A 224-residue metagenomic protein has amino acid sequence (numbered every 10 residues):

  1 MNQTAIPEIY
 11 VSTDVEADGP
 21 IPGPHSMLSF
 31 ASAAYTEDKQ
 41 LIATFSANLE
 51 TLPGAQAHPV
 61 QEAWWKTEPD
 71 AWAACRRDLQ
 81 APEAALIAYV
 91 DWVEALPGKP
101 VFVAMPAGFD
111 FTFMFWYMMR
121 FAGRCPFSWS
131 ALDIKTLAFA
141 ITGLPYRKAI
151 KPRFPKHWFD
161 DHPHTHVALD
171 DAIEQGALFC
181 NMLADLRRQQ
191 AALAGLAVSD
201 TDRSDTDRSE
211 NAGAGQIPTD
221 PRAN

Functional and structural regions predicted by a protein language model:
N2-V11, E16-M105: Conserved non-catalytic scaffold segment of RNase H-like nuclease domains
D14-E16, T36, D110, D133 (+1 more regions): Acidic active-site catalytic centers that drive phospho-/nucleotidyl reactions and related ester hydrolyses
T51-G54, E62, I134-I173: Active-site-proximal helix-loop-helix substrate-binding element of RNase H-like nuclease domains
P82-Y89, D110-Y117, D133-I134: Amphipathic alpha-helical interface surfaces
V93, G108-W129: Substrate-recognition/cap helix-loop segment adjacent to the acidic, metal-dependent catalytic center of Asp-based
V101-A107, T112, I150-D200, I217-N224: Acidic, Mg2+-coordinating catalytic module of metal-dependent nucleases/exonucleases that use a two-metal-ion mechanism
F121-C125, L144-P152, L186: Substrate-binding/catalytic groove segments of enzymes that remodel or degrade extracellular structural polymers
V198-A212: Compositionally biased, intrinsically disordered low-complexity segments enriched for polar/charged residues
